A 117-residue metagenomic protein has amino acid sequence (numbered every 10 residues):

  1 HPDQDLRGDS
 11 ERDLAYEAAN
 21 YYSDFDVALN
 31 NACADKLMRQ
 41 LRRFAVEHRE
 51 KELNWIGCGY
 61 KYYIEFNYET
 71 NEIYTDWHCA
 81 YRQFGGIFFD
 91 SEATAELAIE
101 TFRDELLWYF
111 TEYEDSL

Functional and structural regions predicted by a protein language model:
H1-L117: Structural boundary micro-motifs
